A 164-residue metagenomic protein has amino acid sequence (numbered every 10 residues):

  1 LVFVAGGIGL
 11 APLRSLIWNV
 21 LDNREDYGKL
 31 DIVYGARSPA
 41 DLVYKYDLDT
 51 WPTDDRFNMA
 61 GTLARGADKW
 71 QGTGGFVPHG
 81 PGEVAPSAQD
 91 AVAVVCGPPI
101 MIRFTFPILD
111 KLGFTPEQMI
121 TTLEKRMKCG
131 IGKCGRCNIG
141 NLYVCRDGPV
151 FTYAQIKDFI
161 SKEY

Functional and structural regions predicted by a protein language model:
L1-K128: FNR/FR-type flavoprotein reductase catalytic core
Y34, G61-A64, G140, V144-D147 (+1 more regions): Short histidine
L42, I131, Q155: Short acidic, gly/pro-rich beta-turn/loop elements at beta-sheet edges and active-site/ligand-binding grooves
I100, E124-P149: Local cysteine-cluster metal-coordination motifs and their immediate loop/turn environment, predominantly Fe-S cluster
G135, G140, F151-Y164: Short Fe-S-cluster ligation motifs
